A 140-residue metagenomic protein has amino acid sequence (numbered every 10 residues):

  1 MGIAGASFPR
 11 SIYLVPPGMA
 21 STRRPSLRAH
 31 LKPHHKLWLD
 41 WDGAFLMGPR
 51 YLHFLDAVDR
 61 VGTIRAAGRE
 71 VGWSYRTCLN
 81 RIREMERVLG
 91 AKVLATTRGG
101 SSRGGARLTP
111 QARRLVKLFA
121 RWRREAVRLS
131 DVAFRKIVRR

Functional and structural regions predicted by a protein language model:
A29-G43: Short, Lys/Arg-enriched N-terminal segment that forms or immediately precedes the first helix of a structured domain
V58-R69: Short helix-boundary/capping micro-motifs
R76: Key DNA-contact positions within bacterial/archaeal DNA-binding proteins
R81: Residues within the DNA-recognition helix of helix-turn-helix
T96-W122: Basic, amphipathic "hinge/linker" alpha-helix immediately C-terminal to the N-terminal HTH DNA-binding motif
L115-I137: Alpha-helical linker/hinge and terminal dimerization helices associated with HTH transcriptional regulators
